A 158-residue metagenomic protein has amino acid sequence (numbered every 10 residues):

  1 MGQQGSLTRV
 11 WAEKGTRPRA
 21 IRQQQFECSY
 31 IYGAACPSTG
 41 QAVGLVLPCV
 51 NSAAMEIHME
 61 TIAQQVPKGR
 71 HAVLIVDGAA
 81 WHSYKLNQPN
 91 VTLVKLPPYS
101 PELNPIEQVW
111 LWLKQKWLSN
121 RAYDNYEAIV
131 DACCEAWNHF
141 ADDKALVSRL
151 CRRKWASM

Functional and structural regions predicted by a protein language model:
M1-M158: Short functional hotspots at interaction and active-site rims
